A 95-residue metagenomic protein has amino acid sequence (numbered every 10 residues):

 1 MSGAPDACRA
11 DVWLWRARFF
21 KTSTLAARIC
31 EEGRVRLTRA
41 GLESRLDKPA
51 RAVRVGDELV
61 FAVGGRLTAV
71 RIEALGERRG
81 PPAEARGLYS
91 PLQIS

Functional and structural regions predicted by a protein language model:
S2-V12, R16, A27-R28, R36-S95: Strongly charged
G33: Glycine-centered, phosphate/nucleic-acid-interacting loop/turn motifs that mediate DNA/RNA or nucleotide
